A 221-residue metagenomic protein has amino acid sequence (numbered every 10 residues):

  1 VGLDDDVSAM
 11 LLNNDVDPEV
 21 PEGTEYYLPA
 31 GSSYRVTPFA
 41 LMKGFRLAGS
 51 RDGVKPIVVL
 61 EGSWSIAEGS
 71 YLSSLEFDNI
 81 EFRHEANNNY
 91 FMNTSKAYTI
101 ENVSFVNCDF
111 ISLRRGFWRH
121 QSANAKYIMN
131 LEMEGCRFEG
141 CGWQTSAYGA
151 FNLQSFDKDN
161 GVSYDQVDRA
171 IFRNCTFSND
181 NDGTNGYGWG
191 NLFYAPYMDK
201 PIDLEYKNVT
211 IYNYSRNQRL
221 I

Functional and structural regions predicted by a protein language model:
V1-R35: Acidic Gly/Asp/Thr-rich repetitive segments characteristic of extracellular carbohydrate-active and adhesion proteins
V16, F91, D159-G161: Signal that preferentially marks extracellular ectodomain short beta-strand elements of beta-sandwich modules
V16-E22, A40-M42, G69-Y71, M198: Flexible, charged surface loops at secondary-structure boundaries
R35-V36, K43-T94: Right-handed parallel beta-helix/beta-spiral solenoid domain characteristic of secreted/periplasmic
G44-A48, S73-H84, T99-S112, Y127-W143 (+2 more regions): Right-handed parallel beta-helix
S65-E68, T94-K96, Q121-I128, N160-S163 (+1 more regions): Tandem-repeat/low-complexity and Cys-motif detector
S65-I66, S74, N88-F91, G116-F117 (+4 more regions): Structural detector of coil-to-beta-strand junctions
